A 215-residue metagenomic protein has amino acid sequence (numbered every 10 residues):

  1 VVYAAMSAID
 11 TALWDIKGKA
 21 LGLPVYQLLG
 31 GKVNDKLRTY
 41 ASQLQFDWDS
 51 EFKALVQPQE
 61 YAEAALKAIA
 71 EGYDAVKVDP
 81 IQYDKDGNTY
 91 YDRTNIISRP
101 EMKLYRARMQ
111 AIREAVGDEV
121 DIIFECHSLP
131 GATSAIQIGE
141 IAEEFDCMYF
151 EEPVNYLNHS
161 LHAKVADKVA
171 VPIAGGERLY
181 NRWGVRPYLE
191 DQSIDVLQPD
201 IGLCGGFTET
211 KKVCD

Functional and structural regions predicted by a protein language model:
V1-I123, L129, I136, E140-E144: N-terminal capping/lid subdomain adjacent to the active-site entrance of alpha/beta enzymes
V78-D215: Catalytic core of soluble alpha/beta enzymes
